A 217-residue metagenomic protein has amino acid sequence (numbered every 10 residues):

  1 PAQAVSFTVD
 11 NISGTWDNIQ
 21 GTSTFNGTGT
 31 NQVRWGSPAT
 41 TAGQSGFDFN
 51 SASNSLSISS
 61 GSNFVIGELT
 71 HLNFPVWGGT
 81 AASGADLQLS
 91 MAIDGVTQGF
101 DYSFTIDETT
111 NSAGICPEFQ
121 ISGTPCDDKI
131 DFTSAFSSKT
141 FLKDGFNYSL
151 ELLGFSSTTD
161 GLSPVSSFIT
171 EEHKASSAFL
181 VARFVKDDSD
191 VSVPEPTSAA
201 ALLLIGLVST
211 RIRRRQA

Functional and structural regions predicted by a protein language model:
P1, A85, T210-R213: Generic detector of short, well-ordered, non-transmembrane alpha-helical segments enriched in hydrophobic residues
P1-A4, A217: Sec-dependent, cleavable N-terminal signal peptides
V5-S192: Mature extracellular "passenger" or substrate-interacting domains of secreted, surface-exposed proteins
T159-G161, R211-R214: Generic alpha-helical propensity signal that fires on short helical segments and nearby coil/disordered stretches
P194-I212: A short, hydrophobic C-terminal helix/tail in secreted or cell-surface proteins
